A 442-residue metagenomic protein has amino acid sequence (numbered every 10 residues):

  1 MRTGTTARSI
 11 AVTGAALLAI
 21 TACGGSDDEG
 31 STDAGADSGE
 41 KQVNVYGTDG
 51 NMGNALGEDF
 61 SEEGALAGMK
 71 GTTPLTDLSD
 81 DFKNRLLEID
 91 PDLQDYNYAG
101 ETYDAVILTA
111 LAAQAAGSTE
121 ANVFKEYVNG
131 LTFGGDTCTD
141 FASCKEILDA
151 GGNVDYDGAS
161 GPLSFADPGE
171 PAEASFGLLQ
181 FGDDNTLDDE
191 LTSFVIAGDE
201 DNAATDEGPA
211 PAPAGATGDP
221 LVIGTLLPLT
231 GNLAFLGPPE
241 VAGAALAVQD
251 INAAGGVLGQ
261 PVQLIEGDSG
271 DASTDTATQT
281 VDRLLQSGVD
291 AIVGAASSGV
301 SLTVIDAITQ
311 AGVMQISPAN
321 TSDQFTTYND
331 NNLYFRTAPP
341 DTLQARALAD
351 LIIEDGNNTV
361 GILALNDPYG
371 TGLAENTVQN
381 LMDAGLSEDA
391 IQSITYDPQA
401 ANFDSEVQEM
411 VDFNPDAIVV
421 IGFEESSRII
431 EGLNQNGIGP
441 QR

Functional and structural regions predicted by a protein language model:
R2-S9, G14, G24-R442: Extracytosolic ligand-binding ectodomains
A19-A22: C-terminal motif of bacterial Sec signal peptides marking the signal peptidase cleavage site
